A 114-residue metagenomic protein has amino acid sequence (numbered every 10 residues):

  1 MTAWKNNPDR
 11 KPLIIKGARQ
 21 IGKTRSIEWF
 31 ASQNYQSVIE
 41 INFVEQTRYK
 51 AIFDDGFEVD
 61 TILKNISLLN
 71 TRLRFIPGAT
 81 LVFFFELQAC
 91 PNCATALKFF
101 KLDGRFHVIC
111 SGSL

Functional and structural regions predicted by a protein language model:
M1-L114: Phosphate-binding site recognition
